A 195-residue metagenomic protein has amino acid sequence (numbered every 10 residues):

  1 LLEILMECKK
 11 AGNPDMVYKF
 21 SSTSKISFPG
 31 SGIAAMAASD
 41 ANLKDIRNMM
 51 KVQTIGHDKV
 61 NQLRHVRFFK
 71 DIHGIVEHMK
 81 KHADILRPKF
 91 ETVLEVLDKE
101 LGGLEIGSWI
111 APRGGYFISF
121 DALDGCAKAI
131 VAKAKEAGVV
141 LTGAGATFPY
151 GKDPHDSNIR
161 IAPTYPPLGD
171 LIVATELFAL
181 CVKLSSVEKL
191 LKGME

Functional and structural regions predicted by a protein language model:
L1-I4: Conserved PLP phosphate-binding loop immediately N-terminal to the Schiff-base lysine helix in PLP-dependent enzymes
M6-R87, L190: Conserved core segment of the aminotransferase class I/II
N13, E136, G151-E195: PLP-dependent enzyme catalytic core of the Aspartate aminotransferase-like
V17, G107, V139: Short, conserved active-site loop motifs that form the nucleotide-linked donor/cofactor pocket
S21, A35-A37, I110-A111, F117-D121 (+2 more regions): Short beta-strand segments
S21-S24, I106-G107, G145-Y150: Short, solvent-exposed loop/turn elements at beta->coil junctions and helix N-caps that rim active or binding pockets
N42-L43, R47, F117-R160, L168 (+1 more regions): Conserved C-terminal alpha-helix-loop-beta "cap" of PLP-dependent enzymes that closes/shapes the active-site mouth
K80-L94, I106-D121: Conserved glycine-rich beta-strand-loop-beta hairpin in the small C-terminal domain of fold type I
